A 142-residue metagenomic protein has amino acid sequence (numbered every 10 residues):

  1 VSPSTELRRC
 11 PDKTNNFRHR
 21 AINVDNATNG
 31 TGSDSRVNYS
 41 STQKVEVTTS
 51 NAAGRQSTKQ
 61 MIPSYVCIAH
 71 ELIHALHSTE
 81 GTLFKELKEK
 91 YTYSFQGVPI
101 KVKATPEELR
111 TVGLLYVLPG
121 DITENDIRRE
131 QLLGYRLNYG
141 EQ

Functional and structural regions predicted by a protein language model:
V1-V45: Auxiliary, metal-adjacent structural segments of Zn-dependent hydrolase domains
K13, A21-V24, I68, E124 (+1 more regions): Intrinsically disordered, low-complexity peptide-like regions
D25-T31, S50-Q60, G97-T105: Intrinsically disordered, low-complexity acidic Ser/Thr-rich regulatory segments
S41-C67: Short pre-active-site segment immediately N-terminal to the catalytic Zn-binding motif
Q43-E46, H74, T82-L83: Solvent-exposed loop/turn segments at secondary-structure junctions within structured extracellular/periplasmic domains
P63-T79: Active-site recognition of the HExxH zinc-binding catalytic motif
E80-Q142: Active-site or metal-binding loop neighborhoods of secreted/extracellular toxin and effector enzymes
